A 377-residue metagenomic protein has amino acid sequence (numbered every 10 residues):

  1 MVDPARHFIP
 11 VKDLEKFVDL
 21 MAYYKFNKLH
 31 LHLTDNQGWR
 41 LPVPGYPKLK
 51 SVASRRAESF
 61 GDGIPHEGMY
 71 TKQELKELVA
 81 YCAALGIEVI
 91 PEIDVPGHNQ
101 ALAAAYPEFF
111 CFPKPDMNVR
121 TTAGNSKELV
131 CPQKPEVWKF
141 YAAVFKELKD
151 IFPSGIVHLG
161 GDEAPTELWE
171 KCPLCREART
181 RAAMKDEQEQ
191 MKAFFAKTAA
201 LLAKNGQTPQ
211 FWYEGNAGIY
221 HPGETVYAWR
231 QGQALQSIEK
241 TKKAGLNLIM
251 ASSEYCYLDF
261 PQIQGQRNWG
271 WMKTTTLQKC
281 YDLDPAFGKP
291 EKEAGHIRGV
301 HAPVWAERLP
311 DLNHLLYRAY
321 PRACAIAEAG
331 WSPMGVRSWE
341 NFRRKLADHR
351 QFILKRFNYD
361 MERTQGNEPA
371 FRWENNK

Functional and structural regions predicted by a protein language model:
M1-I156, C172, K197, L201 (+1 more regions): Feature activates predominantly on carbohydrate-active enzymes
F8-K12, M69, Q73, P135 (+6 more regions): Soluble non-cytosolic domains of exported or imported proteins
F8-P10, N36-P42, P96-L102, H158 (+5 more regions): Flexible loop/turn segments at secondary-structure boundaries
D13, E74, F194, Q233-A234 (+1 more regions): Residue-level preference for nonpolar/small residues embedded in alpha-helices
K25, L85-G86, G206, G245 (+1 more regions): Glycine-centered loop/turn motif at secondary-structure junctions
A83, K146, D150-P153, A200-A203 (+5 more regions): Generic secondary-structure signature for well-ordered alpha-helical cores
L102-F112, M117-E224, R230-L246: Active-site neighborhood of glycoside hydrolase catalytic domains
P209-E214, I219-E224, A228-K377: Flexible, acidic glycine-rich loops studded with aromatic residues
